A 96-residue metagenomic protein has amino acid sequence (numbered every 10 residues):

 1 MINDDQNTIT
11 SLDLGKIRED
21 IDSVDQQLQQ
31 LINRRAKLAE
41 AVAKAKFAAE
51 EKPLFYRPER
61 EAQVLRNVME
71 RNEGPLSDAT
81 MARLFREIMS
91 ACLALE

Functional and structural regions predicted by a protein language model:
M1-E96: Domain-level signature for soluble enzymes in the chorismate/prephenate branch of the shikimate pathway
